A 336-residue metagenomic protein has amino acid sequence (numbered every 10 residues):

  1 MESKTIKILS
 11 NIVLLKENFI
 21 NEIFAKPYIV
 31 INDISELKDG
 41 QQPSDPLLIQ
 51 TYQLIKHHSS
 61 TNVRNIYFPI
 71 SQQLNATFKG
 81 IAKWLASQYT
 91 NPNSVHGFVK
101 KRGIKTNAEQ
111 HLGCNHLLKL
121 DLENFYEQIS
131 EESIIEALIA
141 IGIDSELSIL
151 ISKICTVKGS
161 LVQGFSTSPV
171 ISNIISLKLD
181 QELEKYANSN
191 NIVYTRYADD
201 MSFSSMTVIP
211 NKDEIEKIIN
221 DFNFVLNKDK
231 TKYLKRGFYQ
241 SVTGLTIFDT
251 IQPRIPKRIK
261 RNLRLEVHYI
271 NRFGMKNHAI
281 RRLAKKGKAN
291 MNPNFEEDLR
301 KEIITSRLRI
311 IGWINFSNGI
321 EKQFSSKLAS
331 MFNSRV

Functional and structural regions predicted by a protein language model:
M1-I141, S145, I149-F165, I174-Q181 (+1 more regions): Right-hand nucleic-acid polymerase module
V193-R196: Short beta-strand
